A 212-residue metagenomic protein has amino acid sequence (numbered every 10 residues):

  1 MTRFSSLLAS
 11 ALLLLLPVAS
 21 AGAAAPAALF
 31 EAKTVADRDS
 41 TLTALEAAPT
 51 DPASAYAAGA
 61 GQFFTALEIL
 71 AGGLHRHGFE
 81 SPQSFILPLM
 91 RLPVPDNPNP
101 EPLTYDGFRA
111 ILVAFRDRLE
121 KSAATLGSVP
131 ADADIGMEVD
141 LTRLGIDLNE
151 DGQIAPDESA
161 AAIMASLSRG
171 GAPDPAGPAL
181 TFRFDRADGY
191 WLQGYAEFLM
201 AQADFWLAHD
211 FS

Functional and structural regions predicted by a protein language model:
M1-S5: Positively charged n-region of N-terminal signal peptides that target proteins for export
L7-L8, R118: Alpha-helical structural motif
A9-V18: Bacterial N-terminal signal peptides
A19-A23: Sec/Tat signal peptide C-region and signal peptidase I cleavage site
A24-L42, F63-S212: Short coil/linker segments at helix-helix boundaries
L45-P49: Solenoid-like repeat scaffolds
D51-S54: Residue-level recognition of tetratricopeptide repeat
